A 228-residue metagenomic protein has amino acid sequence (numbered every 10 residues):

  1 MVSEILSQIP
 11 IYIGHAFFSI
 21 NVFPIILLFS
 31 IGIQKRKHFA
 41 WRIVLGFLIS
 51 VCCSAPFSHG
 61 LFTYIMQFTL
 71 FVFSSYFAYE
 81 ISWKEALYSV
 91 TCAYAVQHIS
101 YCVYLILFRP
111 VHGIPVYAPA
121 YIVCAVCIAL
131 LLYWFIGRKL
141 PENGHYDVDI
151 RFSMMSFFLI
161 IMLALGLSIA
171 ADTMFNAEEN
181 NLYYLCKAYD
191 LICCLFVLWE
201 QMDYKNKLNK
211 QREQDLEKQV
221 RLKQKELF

Functional and structural regions predicted by a protein language model:
M1-I11: Short, strongly hydrophobic alpha-helical membrane anchors
I9, P115-Y117, E179-C186: Interfacial loop-to-helix junctions that mark the boundaries of transmembrane helices in multi-pass membrane
H15-A40, S54-F158, G166-N176: Juxtamembrane segments at transmembrane-helix boundaries in multi-pass signal-transduction membrane proteins
V44-L45: N-terminal, Lys/Arg-enriched amphipathic/low-complexity engagement segments that precede the first folded domain
L132-H145, G166-L182, D190-Q219: Juxtamembrane or sensor-core-proximal signal-transducing alpha helices that couple sensory domains to cytosolic
F152-F158, K187-F196: Extended alpha-helical scaffolds
Q224-F228: Histidine-centered phosphotransfer motif of kinases
